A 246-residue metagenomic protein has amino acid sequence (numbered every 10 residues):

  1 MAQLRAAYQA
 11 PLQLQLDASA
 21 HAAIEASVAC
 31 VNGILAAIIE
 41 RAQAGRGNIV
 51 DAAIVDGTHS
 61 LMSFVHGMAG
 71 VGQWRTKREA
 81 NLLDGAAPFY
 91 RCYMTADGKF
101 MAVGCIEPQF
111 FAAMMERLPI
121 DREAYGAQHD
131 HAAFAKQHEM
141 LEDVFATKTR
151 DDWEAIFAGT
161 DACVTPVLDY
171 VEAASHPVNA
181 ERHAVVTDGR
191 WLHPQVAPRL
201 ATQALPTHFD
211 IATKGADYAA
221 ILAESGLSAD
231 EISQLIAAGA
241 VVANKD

Functional and structural regions predicted by a protein language model:
M1-M101: Active-site-adjacent "lid/gating" segments in soluble enzymes
L12, A124, H131, D188-A238: Flexible, small-/acidic-enriched active-site or ligand-binding loops
L16, E25-A29, P88, C105 (+4 more regions): Conserved active-site and cofactor/substrate-binding residues in soluble primary-metabolism enzymes
C30-A37, A113, M140, A220: Alpha-helical scaffold segments in soluble metabolic enzymes
F89-T160, V164: Aromatic-enriched alpha-helical interface/lid elements that frame and gate functional surfaces
Y125-E139, L168-P177, E231-D246: Short linear loop/turn motifs
G159-D210: A glycine-rich dinucleotide-binding beta-alpha-beta segment and adjacent secondary-structure elements that constitute
